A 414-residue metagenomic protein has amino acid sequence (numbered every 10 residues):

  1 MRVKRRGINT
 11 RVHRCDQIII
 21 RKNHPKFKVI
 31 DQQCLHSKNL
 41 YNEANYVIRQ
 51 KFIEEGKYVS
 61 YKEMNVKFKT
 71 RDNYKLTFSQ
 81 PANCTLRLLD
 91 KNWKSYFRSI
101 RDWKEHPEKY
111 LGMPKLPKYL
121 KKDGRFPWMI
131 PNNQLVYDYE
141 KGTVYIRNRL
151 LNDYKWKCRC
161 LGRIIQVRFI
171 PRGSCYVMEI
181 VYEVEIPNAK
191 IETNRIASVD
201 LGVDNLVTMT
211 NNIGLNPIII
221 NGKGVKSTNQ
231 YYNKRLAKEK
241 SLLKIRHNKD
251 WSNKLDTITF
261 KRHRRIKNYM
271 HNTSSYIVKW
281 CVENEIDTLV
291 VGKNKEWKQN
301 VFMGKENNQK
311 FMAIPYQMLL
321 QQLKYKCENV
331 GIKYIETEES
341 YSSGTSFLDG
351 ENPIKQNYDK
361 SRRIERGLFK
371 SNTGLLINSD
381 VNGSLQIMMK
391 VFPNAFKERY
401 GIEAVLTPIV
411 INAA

Functional and structural regions predicted by a protein language model:
M1-A414: Nucleic-acid substrate recognition interfaces
